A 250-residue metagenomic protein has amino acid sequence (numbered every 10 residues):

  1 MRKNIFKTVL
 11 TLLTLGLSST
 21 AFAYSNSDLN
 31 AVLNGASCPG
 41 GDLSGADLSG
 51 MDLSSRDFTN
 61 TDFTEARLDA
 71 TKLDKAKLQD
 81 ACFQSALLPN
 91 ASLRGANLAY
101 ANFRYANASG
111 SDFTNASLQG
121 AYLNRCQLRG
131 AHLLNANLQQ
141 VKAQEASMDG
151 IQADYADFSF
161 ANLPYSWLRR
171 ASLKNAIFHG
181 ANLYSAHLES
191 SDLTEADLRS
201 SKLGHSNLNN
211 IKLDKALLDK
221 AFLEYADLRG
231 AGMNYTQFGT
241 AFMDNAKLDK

Functional and structural regions predicted by a protein language model:
M1-V9: Bacterial N-terminal signal peptides that target proteins for export
L10-T14: Hydrophobic helical h-region of N-terminal Sec-dependent signal peptides in bacterial secretory/periplasmic proteins
S18-T20: N-terminal signal peptide c-region/cleavage motif recognized by signal peptidases
Y24-K250: Tandem repeat scaffolds
